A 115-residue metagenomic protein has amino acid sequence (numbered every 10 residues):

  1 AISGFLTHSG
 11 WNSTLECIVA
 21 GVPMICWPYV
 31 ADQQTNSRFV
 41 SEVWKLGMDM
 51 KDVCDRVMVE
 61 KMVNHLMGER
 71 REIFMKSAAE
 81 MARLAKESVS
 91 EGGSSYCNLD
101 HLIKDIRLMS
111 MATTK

Functional and structural regions predicted by a protein language model:
A1-K115: Catalytic core of nucleotide-sugar-dependent glycosyltransferases
